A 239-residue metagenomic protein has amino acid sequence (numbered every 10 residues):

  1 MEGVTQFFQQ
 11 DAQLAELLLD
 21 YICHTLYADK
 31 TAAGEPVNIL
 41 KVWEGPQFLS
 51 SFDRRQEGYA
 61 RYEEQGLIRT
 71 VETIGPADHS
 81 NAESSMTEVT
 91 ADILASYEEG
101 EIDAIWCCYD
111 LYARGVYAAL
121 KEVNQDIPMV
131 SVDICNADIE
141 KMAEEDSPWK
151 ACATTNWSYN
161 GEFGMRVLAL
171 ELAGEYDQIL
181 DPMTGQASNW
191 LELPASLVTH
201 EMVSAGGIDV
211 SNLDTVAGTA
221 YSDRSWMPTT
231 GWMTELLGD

Functional and structural regions predicted by a protein language model:
M1-E2, C135-W149: Glycine-rich, charge-decorated loop segments at or immediately adjacent to ligand/cofactor-binding or catalytic sites
M1-F8, N38-W43, V71-E72, D103-C108 (+2 more regions): Structural recognition of the beta-strand scaffold that forms the well-ordered cores of secreted hydrolase catalytic
G3, N38-K41, Y59-E83: Short beta-strand elements in bilobed, periplasmic/extracellular small-molecule ligand-binding domains
Q6-V37, S84-T87, C135-D138, T155-E175: Hydrophobic alpha-helical segments within soluble ligand-binding/sensing domains
L14-L18, L49-R69, S85, V89 (+1 more regions): Short, solvent-exposed amphipathic alpha-helices that sit in or adjacent to ligand/effector-binding or catalytic
P36, V42-W43, F163-D239: Hinge/cleft segment of the Venus flytrap/periplasmic-binding protein
W43-D53, C107-D110: Extracytoplasmic "Venus flytrap"
G58, G75-K141, G161, M165: Hydrophobic alpha-helical
